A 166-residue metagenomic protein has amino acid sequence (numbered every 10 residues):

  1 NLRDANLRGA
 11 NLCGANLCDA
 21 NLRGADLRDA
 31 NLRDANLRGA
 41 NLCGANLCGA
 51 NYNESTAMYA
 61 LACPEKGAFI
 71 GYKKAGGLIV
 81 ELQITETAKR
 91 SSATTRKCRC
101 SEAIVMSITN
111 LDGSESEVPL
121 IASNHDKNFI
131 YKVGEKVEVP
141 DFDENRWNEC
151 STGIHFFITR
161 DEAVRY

Functional and structural regions predicted by a protein language model:
N1-R3, R8, C13, C18 (+5 more regions): Intrinsic low-complexity/IDR segments
